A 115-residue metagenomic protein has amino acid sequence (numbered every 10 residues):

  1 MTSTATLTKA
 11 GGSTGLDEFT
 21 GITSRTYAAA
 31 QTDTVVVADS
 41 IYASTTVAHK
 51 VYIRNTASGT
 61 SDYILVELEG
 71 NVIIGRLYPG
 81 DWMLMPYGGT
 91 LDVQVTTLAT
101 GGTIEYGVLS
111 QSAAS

Functional and structural regions predicted by a protein language model:
M1-S13, T97-S115: C-terminal interaction-tip segments
M1-V36: Exposed extracellular interaction/assembly regions and N-terminal maturation sites
Y27-T46, L98-T100: Surface-exposed ligand/attachment interfaces on beta-rich extracellular proteins
V35, V51-I53, I64-V66, V93-V95 (+1 more regions): Hydrophobic beta-strand residues in large extracellular and virion-surface proteins
A43-H49, Y87-D92: Short, solvent-exposed loop/turn segments enriched in Ser/Thr/Gly
T45-I73: Short, surface-exposed beta-strand/strand-loop-strand elements in extracellular ectodomains
I74-L84: Short, solvent-exposed S/T- and G/P-enriched segments that are highly enriched in secreted/extracellular and lumenal
P86-G102: Noncatalytic modules at the cell exterior or secretory-pathway interfaces, chiefly beta-strand-rich lectin/adhesion
